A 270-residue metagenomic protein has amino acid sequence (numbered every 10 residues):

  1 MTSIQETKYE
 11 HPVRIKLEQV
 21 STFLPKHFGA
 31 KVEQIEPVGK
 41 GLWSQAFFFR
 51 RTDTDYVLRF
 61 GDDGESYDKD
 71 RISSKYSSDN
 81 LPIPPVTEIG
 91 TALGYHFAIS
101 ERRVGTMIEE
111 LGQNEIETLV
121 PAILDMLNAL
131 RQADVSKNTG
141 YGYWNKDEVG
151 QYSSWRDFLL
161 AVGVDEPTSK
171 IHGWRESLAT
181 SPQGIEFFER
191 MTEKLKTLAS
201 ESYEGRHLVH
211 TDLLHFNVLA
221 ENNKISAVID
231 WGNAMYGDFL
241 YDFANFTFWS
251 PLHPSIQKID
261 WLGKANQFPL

Functional and structural regions predicted by a protein language model:
M1-P12: Phosphate/pyrophosphate-binding loops and the adjoining catalytic core of nucleotide-dependent enzymes
H11-K31, Q132-T211: An alpha-helical support segment within catalytic cores of ATP-dependent transferases
L24, A46, L58, S74 (+8 more regions): Generic structural signal for small/hydrophobic residues in well-ordered secondary structure, especially within
Q34-S153, Y203: ATP-binding pocket architecture of kinase catalytic cores
Q45-F49, L58, E189-Y241: Active-site acidic catalytic loop and adjacent metal/ATP-binding pocket of ATP-dependent phosphoryl transfer enzymes
S74, I116-E117, D147, A227 (+2 more regions): Glycine-rich, phosphate-binding/catalytic loops in enzymes
Y241-L270: Active-site activation/catalytic loop segments of kinase-like enzymes and analogous catalytic loops in related
